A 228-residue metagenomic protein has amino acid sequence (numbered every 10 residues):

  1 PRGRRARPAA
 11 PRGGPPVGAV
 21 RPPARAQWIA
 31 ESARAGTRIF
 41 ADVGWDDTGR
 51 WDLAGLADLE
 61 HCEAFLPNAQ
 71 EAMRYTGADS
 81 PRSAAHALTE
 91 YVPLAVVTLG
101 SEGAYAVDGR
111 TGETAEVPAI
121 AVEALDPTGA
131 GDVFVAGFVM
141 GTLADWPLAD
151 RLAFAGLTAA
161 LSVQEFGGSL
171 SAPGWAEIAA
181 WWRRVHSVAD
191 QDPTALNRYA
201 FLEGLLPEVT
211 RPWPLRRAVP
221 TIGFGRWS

Functional and structural regions predicted by a protein language model:
P1-R7: Short amphipathic alpha-helix with an adjacent loop that forms part of the alpha/beta core around
R2, G55-L56, A124: Acidic, amphipathic alpha-helical patches
A9-A10, V135: Short SAM/SAH-binding signature in class I
A10-H86, E102-A104: Conserved beta-alpha-beta core of the PfkB/ribokinase-like small-molecule kinase fold
E31, P81-S228: Conserved phosphate-binding/catalytic region of the ribokinase-like
